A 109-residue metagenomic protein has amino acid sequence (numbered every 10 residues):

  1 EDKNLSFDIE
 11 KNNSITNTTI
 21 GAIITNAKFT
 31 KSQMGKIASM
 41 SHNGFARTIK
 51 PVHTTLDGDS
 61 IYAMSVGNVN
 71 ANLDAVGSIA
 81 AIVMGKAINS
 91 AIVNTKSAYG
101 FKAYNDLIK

Functional and structural regions predicted by a protein language model:
E1-K109: A structural signal for small-residue-enriched, beta-sheet-centric alpha/beta enzyme cores and oligomeric scaffold folds
